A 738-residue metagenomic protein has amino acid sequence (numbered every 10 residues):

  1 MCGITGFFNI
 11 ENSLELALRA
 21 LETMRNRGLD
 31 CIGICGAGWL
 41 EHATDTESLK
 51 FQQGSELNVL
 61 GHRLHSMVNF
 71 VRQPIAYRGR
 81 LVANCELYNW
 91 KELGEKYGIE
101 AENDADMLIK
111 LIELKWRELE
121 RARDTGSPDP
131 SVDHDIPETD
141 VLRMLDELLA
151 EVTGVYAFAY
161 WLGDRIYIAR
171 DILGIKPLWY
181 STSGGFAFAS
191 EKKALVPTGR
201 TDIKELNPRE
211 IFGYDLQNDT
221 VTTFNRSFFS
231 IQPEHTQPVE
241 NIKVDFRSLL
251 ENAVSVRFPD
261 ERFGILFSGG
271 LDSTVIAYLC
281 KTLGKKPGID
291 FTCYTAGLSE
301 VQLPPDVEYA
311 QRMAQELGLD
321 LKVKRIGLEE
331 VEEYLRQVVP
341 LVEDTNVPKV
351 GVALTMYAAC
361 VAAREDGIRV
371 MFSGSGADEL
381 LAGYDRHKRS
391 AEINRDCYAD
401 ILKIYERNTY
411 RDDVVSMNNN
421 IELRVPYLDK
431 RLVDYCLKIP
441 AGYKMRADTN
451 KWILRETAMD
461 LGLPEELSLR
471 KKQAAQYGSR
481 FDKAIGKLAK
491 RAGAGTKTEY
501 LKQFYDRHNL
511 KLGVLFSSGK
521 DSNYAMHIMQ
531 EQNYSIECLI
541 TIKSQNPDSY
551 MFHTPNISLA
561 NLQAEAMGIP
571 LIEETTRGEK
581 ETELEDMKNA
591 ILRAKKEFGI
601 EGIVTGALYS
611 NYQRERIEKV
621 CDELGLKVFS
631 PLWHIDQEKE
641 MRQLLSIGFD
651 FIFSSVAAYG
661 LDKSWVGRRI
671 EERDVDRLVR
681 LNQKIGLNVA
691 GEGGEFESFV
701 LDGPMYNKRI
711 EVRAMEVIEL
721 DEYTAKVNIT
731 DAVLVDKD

Functional and structural regions predicted by a protein language model:
M1-D344, D460: Cysteine-centered catalytic environments shared across enzyme families
F8, R165-Y167, I175-P177, P233-L461 (+4 more regions): ATP-dependent adenylate-handling active sites, centered on carboxylate activation for C-N bond formation
G28, C85, F212, A314 (+6 more regions): Residue-level signal for inorganic ion chemistry
N58, G79-R80, F186, R369-V370 (+3 more regions): Structural motif
E151-T153, A157-I166, D171, D366 (+1 more regions): Short, active-site-adjacent segments that bind or coordinate small-molecule cofactors and metal centers
S299-C360, D366, R386-I393, M417 (+3 more regions): ATP-dependent adenylate-handling ligase core
V414, I421-P426, K430-L437, A441 (+12 more regions): ATP/NTP-dependent adenylation/nucleotidyl-transfer catalytic domains that generate, transfer, or process NMP-activated
K511-Y550, P555-L559: N-terminal beta-strand-loop-alpha-helix module at the start of alpha/beta ligand-binding or catalytic domains
